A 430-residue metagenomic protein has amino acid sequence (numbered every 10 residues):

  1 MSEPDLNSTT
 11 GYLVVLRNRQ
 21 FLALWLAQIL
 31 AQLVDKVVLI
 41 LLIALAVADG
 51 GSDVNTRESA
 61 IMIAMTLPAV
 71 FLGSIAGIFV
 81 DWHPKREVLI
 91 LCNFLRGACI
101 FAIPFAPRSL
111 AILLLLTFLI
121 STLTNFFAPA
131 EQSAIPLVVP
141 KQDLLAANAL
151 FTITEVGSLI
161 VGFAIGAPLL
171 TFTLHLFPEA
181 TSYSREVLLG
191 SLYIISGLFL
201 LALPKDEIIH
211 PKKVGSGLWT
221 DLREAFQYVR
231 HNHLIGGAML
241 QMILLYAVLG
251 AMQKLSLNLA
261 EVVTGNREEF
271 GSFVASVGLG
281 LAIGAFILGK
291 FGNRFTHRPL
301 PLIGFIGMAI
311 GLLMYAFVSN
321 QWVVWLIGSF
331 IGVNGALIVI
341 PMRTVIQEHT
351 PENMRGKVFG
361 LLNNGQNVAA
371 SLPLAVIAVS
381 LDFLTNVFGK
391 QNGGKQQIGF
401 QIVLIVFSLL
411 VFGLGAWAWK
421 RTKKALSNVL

Functional and structural regions predicted by a protein language model:
M1-L13, K420-L430: Intrinsic disorder in cytosolic terminal tails and internal cytosolic loops of multi-pass membrane transporters
E3-L67, Q227-V277: Helix-loop boundary and gating motifs at the non-cytosolic
A23-L24, S109-T117, G237-A238, W322-G328: Short hydrophobic/alpha-helical segments at membrane-entry points of transmembrane helices in Major Facilitator
I40, P129, V156-A167, T171 (+2 more regions): Glycine/proline-centered helix-kink
S59-A64, P68-I75, W82, R86-C92 (+9 more regions): C-terminal transmembrane bundle of multi-pass solute transporters/carriers
I112, T154-F199: Helix-loop-helix hairpin linking two adjacent transmembrane segments in secondary transporters
T117-L159: Cytoplasmic helix-loop-helix junction between adjacent transmembrane helices in 12-TM secondary transporters
S133, L137-V138, E186-S216, N293 (+1 more regions): Helix-loop junctions on the cytosolic side of multi-pass membrane transporters, especially the intracellular loop
